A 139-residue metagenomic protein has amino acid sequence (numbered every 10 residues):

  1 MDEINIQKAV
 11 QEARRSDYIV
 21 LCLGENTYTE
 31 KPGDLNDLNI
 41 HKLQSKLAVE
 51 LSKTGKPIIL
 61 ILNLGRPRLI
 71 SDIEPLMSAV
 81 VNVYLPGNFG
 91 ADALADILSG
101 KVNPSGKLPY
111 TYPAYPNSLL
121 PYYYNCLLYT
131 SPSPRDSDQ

Functional and structural regions predicted by a protein language model:
M1-S131, R135-S137: C-terminal non-catalytic regions of proteins with extracellular/luminal or membrane-system context
